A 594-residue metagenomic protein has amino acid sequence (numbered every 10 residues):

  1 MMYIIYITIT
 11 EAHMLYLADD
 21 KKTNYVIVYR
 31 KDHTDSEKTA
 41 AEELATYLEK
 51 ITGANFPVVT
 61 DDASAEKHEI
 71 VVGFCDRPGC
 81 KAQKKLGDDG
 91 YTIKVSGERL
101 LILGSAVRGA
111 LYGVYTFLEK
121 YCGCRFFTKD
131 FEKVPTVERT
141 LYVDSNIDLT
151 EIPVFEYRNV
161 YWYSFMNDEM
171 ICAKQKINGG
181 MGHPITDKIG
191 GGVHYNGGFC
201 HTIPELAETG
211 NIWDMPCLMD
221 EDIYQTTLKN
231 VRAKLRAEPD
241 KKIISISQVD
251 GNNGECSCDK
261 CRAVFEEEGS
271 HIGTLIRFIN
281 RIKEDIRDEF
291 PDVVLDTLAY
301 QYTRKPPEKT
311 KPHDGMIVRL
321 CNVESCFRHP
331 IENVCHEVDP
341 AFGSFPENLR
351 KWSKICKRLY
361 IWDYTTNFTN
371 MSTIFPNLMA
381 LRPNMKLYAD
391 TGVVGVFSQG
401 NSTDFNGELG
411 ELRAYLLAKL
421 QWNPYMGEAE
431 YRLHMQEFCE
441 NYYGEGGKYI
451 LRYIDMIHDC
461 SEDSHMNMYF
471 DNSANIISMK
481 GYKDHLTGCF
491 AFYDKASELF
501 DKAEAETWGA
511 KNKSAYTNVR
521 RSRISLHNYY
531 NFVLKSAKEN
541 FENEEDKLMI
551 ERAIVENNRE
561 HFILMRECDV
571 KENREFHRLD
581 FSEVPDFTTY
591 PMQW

Functional and structural regions predicted by a protein language model:
E11-N24: Disordered inhibitory propeptide/activation segment of secreted metzincin zinc metalloprotease zymogens, centered on
T23-N24, V28, D32, S36-E43 (+6 more regions): Feature activates predominantly on carbohydrate-active enzymes
P57-K84: Short, well-ordered secondary-structure micro-motifs within conserved domains or adaptor modules
L218-Q225, A233, E337-E445: Structured mid-domain segments that build the active-site/substrate or prosthetic-cofactor binding neighborhood
D250-N252, A299-T303, N322-E324, T365-N367 (+1 more regions): Active-site-proximal loop/turn and secondary-structure-junction residues that shape catalytic pockets, frequently
F265-I279, H313-E332, L420-Y425: Acidic, His- and aromatic-enriched active-site or binding-groove loops in soluble protein domains that engage sugars
A299-F327, T373-M379, G407-R413: Substrate-binding cleft/loops of secretory-pathway carbohydrate-active enzymes
L420-W594: Catalytic domains of carbohydrate-active enzymes that cleave complex glycans
